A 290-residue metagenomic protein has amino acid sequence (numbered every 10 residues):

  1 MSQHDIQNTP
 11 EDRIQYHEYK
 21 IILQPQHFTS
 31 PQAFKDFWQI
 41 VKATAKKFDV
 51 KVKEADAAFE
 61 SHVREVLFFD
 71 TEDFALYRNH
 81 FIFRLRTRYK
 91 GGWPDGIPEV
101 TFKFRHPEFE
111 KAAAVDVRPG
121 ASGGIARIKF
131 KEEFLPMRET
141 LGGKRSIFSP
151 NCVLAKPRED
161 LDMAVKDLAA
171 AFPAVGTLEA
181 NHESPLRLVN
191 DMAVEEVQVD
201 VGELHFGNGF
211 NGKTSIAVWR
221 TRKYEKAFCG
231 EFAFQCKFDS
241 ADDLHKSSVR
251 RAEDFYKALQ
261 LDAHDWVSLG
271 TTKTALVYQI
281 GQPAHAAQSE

Functional and structural regions predicted by a protein language model:
M1-E290: Phosphate-end processing signature that detects enzymes handling 5′-triphosphorylated RNA and polyphosphate
